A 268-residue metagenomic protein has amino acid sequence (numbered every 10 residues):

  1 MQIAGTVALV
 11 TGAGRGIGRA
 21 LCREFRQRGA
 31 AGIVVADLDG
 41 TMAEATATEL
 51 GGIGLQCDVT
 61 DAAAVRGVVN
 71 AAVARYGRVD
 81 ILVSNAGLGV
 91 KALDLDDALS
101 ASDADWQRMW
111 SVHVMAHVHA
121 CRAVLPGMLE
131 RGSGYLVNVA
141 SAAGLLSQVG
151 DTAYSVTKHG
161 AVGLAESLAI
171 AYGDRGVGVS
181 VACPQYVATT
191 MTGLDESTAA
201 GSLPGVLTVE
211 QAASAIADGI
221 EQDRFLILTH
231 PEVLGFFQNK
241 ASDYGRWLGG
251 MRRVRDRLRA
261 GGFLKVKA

Functional and structural regions predicted by a protein language model:
Q2-I33: Canonical Rossmann dinucleotide-binding motif of NAD(H)/NADP(H)-dependent dehydrogenases/reductases, specifically
R28, L146, S167-V177: Active-site-adjacent segment of SDR/Rossmann-fold oxidoreductases
G40-T41, C57-V68, D103: The beta1-alpha1 cofactor-binding region of Rossmann-like NAD(H)/NADP(H)-dependent oxidoreductases
G67-A74, L93-S100, A104-S111: Active-site Tyr-X3-Lys motif and surrounding loop/helix of classical short-chain dehydrogenase/reductase
L88, L99-V118, S133, V137 (+1 more regions): Catalytic Tyr-X3-Lys loop
C121, T157: Active-site helix of classical SDR
S141: Residue(s) in the substrate-gating loop at a strand-loop-helix junction that position the organic substrate next
V181, S197-F236: C-terminal helical subdomain
